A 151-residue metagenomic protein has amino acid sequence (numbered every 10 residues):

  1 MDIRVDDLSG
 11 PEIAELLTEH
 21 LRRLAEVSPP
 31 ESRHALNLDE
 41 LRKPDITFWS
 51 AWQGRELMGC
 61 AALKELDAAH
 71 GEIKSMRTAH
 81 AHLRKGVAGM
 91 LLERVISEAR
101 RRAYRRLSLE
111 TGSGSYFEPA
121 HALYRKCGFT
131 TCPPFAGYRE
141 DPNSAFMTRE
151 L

Functional and structural regions predicted by a protein language model:
I3-K74, A79, L92-E93, E98 (+3 more regions): Acetyl-CoA-dependent GNAT
L17, I73, L107-L109, F117 (+1 more regions): Generic structural signal for conserved hydrophobic packing positions in ordered secondary structure
I46, P142-F146: Short hydrophobic/aromatic beta-strand or adjacent loop that forms the aromatic wall/cage of a ligand/substrate-binding
T78, R84-S97, A122-K126: Conserved acetyl-CoA-binding loop-helix of GNAT-fold acetyltransferases
A99-G112: Conserved GNAT acetyl-CoA-binding A-motif
L109-A120, Y138-P142: Conserved beta-strand-loop-alpha-helix junction that forms the acyl-donor binding cleft
